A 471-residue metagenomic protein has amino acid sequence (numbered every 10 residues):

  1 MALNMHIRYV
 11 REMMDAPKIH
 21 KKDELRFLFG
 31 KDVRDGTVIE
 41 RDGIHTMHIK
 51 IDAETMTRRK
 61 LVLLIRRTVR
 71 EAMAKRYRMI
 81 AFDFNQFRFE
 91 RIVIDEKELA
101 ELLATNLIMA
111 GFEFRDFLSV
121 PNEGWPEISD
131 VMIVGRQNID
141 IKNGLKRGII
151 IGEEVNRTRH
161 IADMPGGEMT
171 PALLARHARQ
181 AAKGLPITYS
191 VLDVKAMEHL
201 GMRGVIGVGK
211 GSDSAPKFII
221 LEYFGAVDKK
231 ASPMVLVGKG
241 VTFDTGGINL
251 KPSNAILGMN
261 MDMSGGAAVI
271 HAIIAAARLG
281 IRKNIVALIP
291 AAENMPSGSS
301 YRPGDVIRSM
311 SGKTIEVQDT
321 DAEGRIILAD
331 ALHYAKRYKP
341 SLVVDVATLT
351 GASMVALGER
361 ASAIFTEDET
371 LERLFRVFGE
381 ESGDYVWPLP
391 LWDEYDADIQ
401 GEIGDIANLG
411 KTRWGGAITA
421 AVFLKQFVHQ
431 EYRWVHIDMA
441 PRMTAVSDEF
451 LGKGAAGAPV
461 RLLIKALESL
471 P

Functional and structural regions predicted by a protein language model:
M1-P233, V237-G240: Short amphipathic alpha-helical segment within the helicase RecA-like ATPase core that mediates nucleic-acid
A2-N4, V10-P17, A175-P471: A generic structural signal for tightly packed, nonpolar segments enriched in small/aliphatic residues
